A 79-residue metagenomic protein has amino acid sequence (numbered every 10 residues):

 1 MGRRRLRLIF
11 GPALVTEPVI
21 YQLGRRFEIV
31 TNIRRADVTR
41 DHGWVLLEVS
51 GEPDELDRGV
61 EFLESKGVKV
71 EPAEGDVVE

Functional and structural regions predicted by a protein language model:
M1-E79: Long, contiguous binding/interaction regions
